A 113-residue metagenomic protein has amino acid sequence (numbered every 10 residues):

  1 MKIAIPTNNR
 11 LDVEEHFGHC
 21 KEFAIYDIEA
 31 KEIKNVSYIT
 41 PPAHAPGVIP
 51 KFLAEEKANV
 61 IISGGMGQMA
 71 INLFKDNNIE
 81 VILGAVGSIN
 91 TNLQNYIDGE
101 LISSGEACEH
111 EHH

Functional and structural regions predicted by a protein language model:
K2-P41: N-terminal first-folded block
T7, G64-G65, A85-V86: Short secondary-structure boundary segments
D12, V48-I49, N92: Short acidic active-site motifs
F17, A43-G47, V86: Electropositive phosphate-/nucleotide-binding environments in soluble metabolic enzymes
N35-V60: Compact, glycine-rich, soluble single-domain proteins
P50-A54, G64-K75: Amphipathic alpha-helical interaction surfaces in cytosolic regulatory modules
Q68-H112: C-terminal structural segments of small proteins and small subunits
